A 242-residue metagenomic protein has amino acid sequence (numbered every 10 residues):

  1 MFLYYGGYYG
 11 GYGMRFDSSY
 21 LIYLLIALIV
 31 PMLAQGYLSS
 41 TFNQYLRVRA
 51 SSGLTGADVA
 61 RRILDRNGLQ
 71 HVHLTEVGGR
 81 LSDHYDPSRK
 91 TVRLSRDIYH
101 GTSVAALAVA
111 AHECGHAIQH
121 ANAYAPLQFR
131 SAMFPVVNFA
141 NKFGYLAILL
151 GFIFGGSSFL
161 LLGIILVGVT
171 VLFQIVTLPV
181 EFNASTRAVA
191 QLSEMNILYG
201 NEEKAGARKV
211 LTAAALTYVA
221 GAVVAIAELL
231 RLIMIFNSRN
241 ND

Functional and structural regions predicted by a protein language model:
F2-Y9, G13, G36-A140, L172-A227 (+1 more regions): Polar-ligand-bearing catalytic/cofactor-coordination segments of membrane-embedded or membrane-tethered inner-membrane
G13-T41, S158, I164, T170 (+2 more regions): Hydrophobic alpha-helical transmembrane segments of small proteolipidic membrane proteins, enriched in energy-coupled
L24-P31, G115-A117, G151-S157, N201: Short, functional N-terminal and low-complexity linear motifs
I29, R96-D97, S103, G156 (+1 more regions): Short, charged N-terminal helix-start/capping segments
P31, Q35, I148, G155 (+3 more regions): Hydrophobic alpha-helical segments of integral membrane proteins
V136-G156, Q191: Post-HExxH zinc-binding segment in Zn-dependent metallohydrolases
L150-I165, I235-D242: Membrane-interfacial helix-loop-helix connectors in multipass membrane proteins
